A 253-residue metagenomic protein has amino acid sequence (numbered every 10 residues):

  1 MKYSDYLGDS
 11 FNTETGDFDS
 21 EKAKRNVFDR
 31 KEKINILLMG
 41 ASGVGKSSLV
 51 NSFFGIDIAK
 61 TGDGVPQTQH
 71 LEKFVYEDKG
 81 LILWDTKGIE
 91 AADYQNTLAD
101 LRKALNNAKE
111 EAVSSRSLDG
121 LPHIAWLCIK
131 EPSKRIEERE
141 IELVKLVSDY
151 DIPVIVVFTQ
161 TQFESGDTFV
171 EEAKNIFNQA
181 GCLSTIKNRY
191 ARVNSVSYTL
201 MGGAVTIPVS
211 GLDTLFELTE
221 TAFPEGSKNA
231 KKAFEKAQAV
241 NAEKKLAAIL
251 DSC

Functional and structural regions predicted by a protein language model:
M1-A91: Conserved G1/Walker A P-loop phosphate-binding module
S4-E32, G166, V193, G211-D213 (+1 more regions): Extended helical scaffolds that flank P-loop GTPase cores
I36-M39, H123-K130, R189-N194: Extended hydrophobic secondary-structure segments that form protein cores and membrane-embedded regions
G43-V44, F54, I152, E217-S227: Non-catalytic alpha-helical coupling and interface elements of nucleotide-dependent molecular machines and regulators
G80-A108, L215-L218: Conserved NTP-binding/hydrolysis module of P-loop NTPases
K87, F158, N194-V196: Residues at the C-termini of beta-strands that transition into short coil/loop
D100-I186: Conserved C-terminal guanine-recognition region of P-loop GTPase G domains, centered on the G4
Q162-K228: Canonical P-loop GTPase G-domain recognition
